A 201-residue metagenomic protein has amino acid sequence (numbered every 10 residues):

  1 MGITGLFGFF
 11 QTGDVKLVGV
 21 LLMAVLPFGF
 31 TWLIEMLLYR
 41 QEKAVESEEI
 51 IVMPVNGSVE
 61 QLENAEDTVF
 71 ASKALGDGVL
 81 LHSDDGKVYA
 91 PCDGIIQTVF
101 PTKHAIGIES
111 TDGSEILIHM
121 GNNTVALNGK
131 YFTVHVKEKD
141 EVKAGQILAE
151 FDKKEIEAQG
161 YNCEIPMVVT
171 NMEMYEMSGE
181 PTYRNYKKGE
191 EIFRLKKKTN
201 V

Functional and structural regions predicted by a protein language model:
M1-E48: Transmembrane alpha-helical segments and their short flanking loops that form helix-hairpins/helix-helix interfaces
L38-D84, E191-V201: Polar/charged, compositionally biased leader and regulatory segments
E48-I51, G78-H104: Short, glycine/small-residue-enriched coil/turn segments at secondary-structure junctions
M53-V59, Y89-I96, V136-E150, R184-R194: Short, well-structured beta-strand-loop connectors
A65-A71, L75-G78, T102-I108, I116 (+1 more regions): Short aromatic-glycine-enriched beta-strand elements
I95-V125: Zn2+-dependent peptidoglycan hydrolase active-site motif and core
I118-K143, E176-N185: Short histidine-centered loop motifs in beta-beta connectors
Q146-P181, N185-Y186, I192-K196: Conserved, short, structured surface segments that act as functional micro-motifs
